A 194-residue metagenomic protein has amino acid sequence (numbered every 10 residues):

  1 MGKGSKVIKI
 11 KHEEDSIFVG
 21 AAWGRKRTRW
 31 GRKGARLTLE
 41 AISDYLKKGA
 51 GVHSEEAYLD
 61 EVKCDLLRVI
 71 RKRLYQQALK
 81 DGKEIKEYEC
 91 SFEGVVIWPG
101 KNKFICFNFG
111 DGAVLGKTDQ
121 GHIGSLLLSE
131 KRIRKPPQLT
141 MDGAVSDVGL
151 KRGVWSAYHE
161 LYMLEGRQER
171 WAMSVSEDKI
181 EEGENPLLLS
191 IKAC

Functional and structural regions predicted by a protein language model:
M1-C194: PP2C/PPM-type serine/threonine phosphatase catalytic domain
